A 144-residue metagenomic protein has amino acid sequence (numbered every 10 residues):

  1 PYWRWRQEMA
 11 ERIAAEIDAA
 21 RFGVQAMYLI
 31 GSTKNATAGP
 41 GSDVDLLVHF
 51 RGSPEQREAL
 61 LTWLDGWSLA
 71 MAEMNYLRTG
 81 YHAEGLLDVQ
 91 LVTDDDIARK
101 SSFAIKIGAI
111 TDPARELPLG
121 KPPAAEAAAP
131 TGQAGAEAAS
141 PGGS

Functional and structural regions predicted by a protein language model:
P1-Y28, K34-G41, H49-S144: Catalytic core of pol beta-like nucleotidyltransferases
